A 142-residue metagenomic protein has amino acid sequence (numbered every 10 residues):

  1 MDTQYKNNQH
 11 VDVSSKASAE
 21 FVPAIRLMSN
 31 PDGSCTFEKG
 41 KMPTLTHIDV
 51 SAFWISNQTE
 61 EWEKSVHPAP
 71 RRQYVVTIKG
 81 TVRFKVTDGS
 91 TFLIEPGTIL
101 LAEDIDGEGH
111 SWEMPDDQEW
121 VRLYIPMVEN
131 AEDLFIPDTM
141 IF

Functional and structural regions predicted by a protein language model:
H10-S29: Short acidic, Pro/Gly- and aromatic-enriched capping/linker segments at domain boundaries
S29, E38, M42-T44, D49-A69 (+2 more regions): Conserved short histidine dyad/triad with adjacent acidic residue
T44, T87-D106: Short acidic-glycine-tyrosine-enriched beta hairpin
K64-S65, F84-K85, A102-E103, E108-D116: Short beta-strand His + acidic residue motifs that chelate non-heme Fe in jelly-roll/DSBH and cupin folds
H67-F84, I125-P126: Short, conserved beta-strand element in jelly-roll/cupin
E113-F142: Double-stranded beta-helix
